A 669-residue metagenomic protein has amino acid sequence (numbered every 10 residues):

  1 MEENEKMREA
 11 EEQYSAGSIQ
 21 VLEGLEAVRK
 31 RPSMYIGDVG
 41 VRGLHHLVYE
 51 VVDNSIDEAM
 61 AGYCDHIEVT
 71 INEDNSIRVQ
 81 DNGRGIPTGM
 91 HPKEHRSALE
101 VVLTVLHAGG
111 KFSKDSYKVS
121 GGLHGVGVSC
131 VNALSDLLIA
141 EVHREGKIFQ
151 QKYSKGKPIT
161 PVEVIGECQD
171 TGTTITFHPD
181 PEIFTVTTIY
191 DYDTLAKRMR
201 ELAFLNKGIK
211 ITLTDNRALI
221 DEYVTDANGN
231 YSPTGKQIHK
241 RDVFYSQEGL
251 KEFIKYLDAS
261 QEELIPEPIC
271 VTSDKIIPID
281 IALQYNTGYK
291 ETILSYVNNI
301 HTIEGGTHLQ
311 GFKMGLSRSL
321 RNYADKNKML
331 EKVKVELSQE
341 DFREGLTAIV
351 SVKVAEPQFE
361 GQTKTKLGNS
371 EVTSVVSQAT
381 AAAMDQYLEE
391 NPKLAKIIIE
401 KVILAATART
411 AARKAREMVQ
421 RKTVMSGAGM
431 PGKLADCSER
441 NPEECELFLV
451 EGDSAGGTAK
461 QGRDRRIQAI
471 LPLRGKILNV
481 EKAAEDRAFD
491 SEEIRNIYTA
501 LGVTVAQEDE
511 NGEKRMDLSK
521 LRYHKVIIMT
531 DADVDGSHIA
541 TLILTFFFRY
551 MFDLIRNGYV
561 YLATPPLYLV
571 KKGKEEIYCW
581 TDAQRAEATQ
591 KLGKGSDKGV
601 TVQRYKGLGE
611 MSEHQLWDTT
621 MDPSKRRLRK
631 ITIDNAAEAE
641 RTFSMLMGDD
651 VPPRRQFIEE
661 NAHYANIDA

Functional and structural regions predicted by a protein language model:
M1-S18, L25, Y49, D57-A59 (+12 more regions): GHKL-family ATPase ATP-binding module
K30-Y49: Conserved short strand/loop->alpha-helix "switch" segment adjacent to the catalytic nucleotide/phosphoryl-transfer site
D57-E58, G85-I86, V534-D535: Residues immediately C-terminal
G85-M90, E94: A short glycine-centered beta->alpha linker in the GHKL/HATPase_c
P92, E360-V372, Y578-Q584, A588: Helical (often loop-to-helix) elements that flank the catalytic cores of nucleotide-handling enzymes
T407-S426, N441-E446, G457, Q461-R463 (+2 more regions): C-terminal interaction appendages of subunits in large macromolecular complexes
